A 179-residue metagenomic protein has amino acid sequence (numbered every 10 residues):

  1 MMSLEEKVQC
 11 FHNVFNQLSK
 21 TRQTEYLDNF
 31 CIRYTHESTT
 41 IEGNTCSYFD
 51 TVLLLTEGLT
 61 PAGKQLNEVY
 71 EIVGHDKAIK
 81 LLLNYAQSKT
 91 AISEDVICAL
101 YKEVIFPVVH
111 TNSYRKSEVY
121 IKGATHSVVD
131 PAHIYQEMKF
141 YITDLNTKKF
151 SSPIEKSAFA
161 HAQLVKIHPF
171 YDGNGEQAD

Functional and structural regions predicted by a protein language model:
M1-D179: FIC/Doc superfamily catalytic core
